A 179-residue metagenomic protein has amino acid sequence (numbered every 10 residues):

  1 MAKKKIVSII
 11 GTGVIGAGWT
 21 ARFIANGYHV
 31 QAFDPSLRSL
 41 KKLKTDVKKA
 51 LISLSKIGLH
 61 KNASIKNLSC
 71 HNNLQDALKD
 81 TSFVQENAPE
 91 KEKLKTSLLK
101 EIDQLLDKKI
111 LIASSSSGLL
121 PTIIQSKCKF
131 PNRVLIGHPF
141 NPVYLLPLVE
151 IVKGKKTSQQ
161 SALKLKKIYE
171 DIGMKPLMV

Functional and structural regions predicted by a protein language model:
M1-A50, I57: NAD(P)+-binding Rossmann beta1-loop-alpha1 motif at the extreme N-terminus of oxidoreductases
K3-I6, D80, K109: Phosphate-coordination loops involved in phosphoryl transfer and adenosine-cofactor binding
A25, A32, S64-F83, K166-G173 (+1 more regions): Amphipathic alpha-helical segments at domain termini/boundaries
N26, D46-I57, L105, G154-K155 (+1 more regions): Change "in soluble alpha/beta enzymes" to "in soluble alpha/beta proteins
S53-L105: A structured beta-alpha segment of the ubiquitous adenosine-cofactor-binding alpha/beta core
L74, H138, K155: Residues at the C-termini of beta-strands that transition into short coil/loop
F83, A88-L148: Rossmann-like NAD(P)(H) cofactor-binding subdomain of soluble oxidoreductases
F130-P131, I151-V179: Internal alpha-helical scaffold of NAD(P)-dependent oxidoreductase catalytic cores
